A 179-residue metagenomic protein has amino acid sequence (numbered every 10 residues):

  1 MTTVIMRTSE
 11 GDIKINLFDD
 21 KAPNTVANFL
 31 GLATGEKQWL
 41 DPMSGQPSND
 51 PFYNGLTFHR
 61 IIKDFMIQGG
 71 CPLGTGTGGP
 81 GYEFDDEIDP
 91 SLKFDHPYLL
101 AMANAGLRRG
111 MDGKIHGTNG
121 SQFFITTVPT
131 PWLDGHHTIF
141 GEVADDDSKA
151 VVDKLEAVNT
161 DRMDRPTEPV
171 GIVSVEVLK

Functional and structural regions predicted by a protein language model:
M1-K179: Cyclophilin-like peptidyl-prolyl cis-trans isomerases
